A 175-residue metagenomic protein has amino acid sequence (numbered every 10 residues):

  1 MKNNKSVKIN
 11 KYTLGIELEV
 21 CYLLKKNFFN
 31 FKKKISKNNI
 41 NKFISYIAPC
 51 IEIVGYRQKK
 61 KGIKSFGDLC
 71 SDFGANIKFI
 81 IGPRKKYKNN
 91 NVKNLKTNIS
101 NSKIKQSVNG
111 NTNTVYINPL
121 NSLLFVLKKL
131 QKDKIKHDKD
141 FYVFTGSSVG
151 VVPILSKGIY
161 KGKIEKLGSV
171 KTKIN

Functional and structural regions predicted by a protein language model:
M1-N118, L123-L124, S156-I159, L167-N175: Catalytic-core "active-site belt" of small-molecule-metabolizing enzymes, emphasizing His/Asp/Glu-rich regions
A75, Q131, G146-S148: A generic, residue-level signal for flexible/boundary positions that often mark functional hotspots
K128: Nucleotide/phosphate-binding catalytic cleft detector across ATP-hydrolyzing and phosphate-transferring enzymes
D133, H137, V151-L155: Exposed beta-sheet edge/beta-hairpin loop segments within beta-rich domains
H137-V149: Conserved metal-binding segment of the jelly-roll/cupin
S148-V152, K166-S169: Short, charged beta-turn/beta-strand-edge "cap" motif at the junction between a beta-strand and an adjacent loop
